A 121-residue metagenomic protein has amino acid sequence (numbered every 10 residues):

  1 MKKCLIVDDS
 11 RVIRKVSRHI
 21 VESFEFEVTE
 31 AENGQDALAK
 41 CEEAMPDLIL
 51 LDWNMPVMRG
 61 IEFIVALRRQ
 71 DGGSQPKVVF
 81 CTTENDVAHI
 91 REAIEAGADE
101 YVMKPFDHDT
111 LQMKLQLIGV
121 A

Functional and structural regions predicted by a protein language model:
K15-S23: Charged docking surfaces used in two-component/phosphorelay signaling
E25-E32, K40: Short hydrophobic/Thr-rich beta-strand motif most characteristic of the beta2 strand and flanking loop of CheY-like
E32-D36, R59-V65: Acidic catalytic/metal-coordinating carboxylates
A44-L50: Active-site beta3 strand of CheY-like receiver
P56, D86, P105: The feature encodes the CheY-like receiver
E62, N85-E100: Alpha4 helix (beta4-alpha4-beta5 surface) of REC/receiver domains from two-component response regulators
F106-L115: C-terminal output helix
